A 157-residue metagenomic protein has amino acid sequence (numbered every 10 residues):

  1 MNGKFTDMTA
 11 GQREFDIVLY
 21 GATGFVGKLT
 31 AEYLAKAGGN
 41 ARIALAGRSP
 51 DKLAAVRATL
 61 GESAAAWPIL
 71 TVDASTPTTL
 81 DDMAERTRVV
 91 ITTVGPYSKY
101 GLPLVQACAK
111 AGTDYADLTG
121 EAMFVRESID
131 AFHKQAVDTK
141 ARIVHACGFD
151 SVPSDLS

Functional and structural regions predicted by a protein language model:
G3-F5, A10, S157: C-terminal catalytic/substrate-binding lobe primarily of soluble NAD(P)-dependent oxidoreductases
F15-K36: N-terminal Rossmann NAD(P)H-binding glycine-rich loop of SDR-like oxidoreductase domains
R42-A44: Short beta-strand element of Class I
A46, T93, L118: The conserved SAM/SAH-binding core of class I Rossmann-like methyltransferase domains, concentrating on the hydrophobic
A46-P50, D73-A74: N-terminal Rossmann-fold cofactor-binding loop
V56-A64: Short, conserved SAM-binding/catalytic segment of Class I S-adenosyl-L-methionine-dependent methyltransferases
L70-Y100: Conserved Rossmann-fold cofactor-binding substructure of NAD(P)-dependent oxidoreductases
Y97-S157: Glycine-/Pro-rich loop/turn segments that contact NAD(P) or position catalytic residues in Rossmann-like domains
